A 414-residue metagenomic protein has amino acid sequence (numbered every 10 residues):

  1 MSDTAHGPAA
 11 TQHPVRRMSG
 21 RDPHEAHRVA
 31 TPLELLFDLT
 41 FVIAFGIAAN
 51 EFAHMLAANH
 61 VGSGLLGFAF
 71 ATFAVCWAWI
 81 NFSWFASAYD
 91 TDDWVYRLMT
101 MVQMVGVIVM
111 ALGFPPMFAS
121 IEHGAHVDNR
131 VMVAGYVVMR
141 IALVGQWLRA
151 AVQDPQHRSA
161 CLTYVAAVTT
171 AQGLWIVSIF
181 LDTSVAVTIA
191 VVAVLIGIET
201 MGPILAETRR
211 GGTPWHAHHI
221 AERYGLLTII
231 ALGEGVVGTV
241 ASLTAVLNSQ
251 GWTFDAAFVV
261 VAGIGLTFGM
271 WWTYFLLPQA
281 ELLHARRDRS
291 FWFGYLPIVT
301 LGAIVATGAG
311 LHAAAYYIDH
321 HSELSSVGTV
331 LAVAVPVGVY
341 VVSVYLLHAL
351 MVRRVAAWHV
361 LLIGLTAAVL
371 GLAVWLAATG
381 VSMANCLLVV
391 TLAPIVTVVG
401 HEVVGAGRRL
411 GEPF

Functional and structural regions predicted by a protein language model:
D3-L36, T40-G46, F68-Y89, W94-L98 (+6 more regions): Predominantly late transmembrane helices and immediately cytosolic-facing juxtamembrane segments
A49-S63, A378-G380: Short, hydrophobic transmembrane alpha-helix segments
A186-T188, T379-T391: Loop-to-transmembrane alpha-helix initiation sites
